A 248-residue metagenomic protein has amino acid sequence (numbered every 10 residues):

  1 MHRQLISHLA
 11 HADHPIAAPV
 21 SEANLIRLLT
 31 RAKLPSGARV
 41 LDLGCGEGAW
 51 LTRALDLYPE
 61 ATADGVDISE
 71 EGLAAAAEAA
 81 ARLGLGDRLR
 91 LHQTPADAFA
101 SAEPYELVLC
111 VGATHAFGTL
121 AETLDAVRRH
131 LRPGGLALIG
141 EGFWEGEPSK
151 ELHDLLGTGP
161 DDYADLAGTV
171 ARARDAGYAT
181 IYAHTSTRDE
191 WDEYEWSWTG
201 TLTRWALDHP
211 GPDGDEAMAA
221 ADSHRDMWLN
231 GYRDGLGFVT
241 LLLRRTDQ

Functional and structural regions predicted by a protein language model:
A18-S36: Conserved alpha-helix/loop element of class I SAM-dependent methyltransferases that forms part of the SAM/SAH-binding
G37-G46: Conserved class I S-adenosyl-L-methionine
A49-D97: Class I SAM-dependent methyltransferase SAM/SAH-binding core
A98-V108: A short acidic, Gly/Pro-enriched loop at the edge of an enzyme's catalytic core that lines a small-molecule cofactor
L107-L120: A short SAM/SAH-binding and catalytic strip from SAM-dependent methyltransferases
A121-L136: A short glycine-rich, Lys/Arg-flanked "PGG" loop and its adjoining helix->strand segment in the class I
G142-P160: Short, glycine-/aromatic-enriched active-site segment of Class I SAM-dependent methyltransferases
H184-Q248: Conserved Class I S-adenosyl-L-methionine
